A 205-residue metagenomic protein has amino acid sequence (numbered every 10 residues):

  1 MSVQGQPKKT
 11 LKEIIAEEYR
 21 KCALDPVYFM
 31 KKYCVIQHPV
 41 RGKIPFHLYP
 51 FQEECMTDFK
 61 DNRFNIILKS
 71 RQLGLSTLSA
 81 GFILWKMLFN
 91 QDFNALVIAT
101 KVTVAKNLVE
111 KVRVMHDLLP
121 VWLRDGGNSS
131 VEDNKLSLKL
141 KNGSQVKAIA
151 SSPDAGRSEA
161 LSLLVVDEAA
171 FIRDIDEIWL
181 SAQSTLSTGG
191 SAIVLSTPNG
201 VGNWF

Functional and structural regions predicted by a protein language model:
S2-F205: Phosphate/NTP-binding elements of NTP-utilizing enzymes
